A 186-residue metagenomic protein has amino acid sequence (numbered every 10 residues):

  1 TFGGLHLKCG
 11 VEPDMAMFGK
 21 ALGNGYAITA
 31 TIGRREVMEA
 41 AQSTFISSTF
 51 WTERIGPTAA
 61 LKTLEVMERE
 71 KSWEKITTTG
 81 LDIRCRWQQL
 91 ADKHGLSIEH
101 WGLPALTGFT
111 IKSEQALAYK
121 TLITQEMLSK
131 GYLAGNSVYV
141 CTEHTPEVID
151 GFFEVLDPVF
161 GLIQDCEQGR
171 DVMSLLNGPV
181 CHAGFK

Functional and structural regions predicted by a protein language model:
T1-K186: Conserved N-terminal phosphate-binding loop of PLP-dependent enzymes in the Aspartate aminotransferase
